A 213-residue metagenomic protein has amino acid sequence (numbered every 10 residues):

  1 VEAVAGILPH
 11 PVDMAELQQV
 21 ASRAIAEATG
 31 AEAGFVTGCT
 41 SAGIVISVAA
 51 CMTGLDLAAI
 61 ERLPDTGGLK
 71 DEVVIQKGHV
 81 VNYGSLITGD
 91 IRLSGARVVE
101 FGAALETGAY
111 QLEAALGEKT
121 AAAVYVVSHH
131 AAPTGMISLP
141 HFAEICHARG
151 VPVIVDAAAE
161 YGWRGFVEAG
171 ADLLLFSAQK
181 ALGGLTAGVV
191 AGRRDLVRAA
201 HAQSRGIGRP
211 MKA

Functional and structural regions predicted by a protein language model:
V1, S22-I25, G30-V36, S41-A213: Conserved PLP-enzyme active-site core in the AAT-like
V1-S22: A glycine-/small-polar-enriched, mobile loop at the entrance of the PLP active site in fold-type I
